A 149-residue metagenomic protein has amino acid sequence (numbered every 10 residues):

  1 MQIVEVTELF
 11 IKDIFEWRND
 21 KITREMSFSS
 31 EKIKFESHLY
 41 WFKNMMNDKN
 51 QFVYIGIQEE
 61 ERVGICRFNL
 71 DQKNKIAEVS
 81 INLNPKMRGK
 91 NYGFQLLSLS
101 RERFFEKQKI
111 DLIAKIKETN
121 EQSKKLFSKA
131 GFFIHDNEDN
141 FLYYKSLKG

Functional and structural regions predicted by a protein language model:
M1-E16: A short beta-loop-alpha structural element at the N-terminal edge of CoA-dependent acyl/N-acetyltransferase catalytic
E16-K32: Helix-loop element at the rim of GNAT/NAT acetyltransferase active sites that forms part of the acceptor-substrate
E31-K86, E138: Acetyl-CoA-dependent GNAT
M87, N91-L99: Conserved acetyl-CoA pyrophosphate-binding loop and the N-cap/start of the following alpha-helix in GNAT-like
F94, E118-D136: Conserved active-site alpha-helix within GNAT-family acetyltransferase domains
S100-F104: Short hydrophobic clusters on alpha-helical segments that form packing/core surfaces in small helical domains
F105-K117: Conserved GNAT acetyl-CoA-binding A-motif
K115, F133-S146: Conserved catalytic-core motifs of GNAT/GCN5-like acyltransferases
